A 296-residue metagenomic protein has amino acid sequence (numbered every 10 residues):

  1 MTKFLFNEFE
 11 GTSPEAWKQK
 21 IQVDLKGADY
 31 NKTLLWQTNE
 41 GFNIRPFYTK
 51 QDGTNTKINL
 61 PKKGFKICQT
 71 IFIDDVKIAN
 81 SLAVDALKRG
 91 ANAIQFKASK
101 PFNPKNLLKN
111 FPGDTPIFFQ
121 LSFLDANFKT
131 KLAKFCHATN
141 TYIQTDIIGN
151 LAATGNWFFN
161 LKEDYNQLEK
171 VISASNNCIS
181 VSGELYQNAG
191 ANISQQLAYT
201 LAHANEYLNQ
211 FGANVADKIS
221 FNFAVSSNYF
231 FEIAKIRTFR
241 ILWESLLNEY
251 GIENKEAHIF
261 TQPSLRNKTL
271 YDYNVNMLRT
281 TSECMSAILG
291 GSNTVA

Functional and structural regions predicted by a protein language model:
M1-N228, E256, I288, T294-V295: Catalytic alpha/beta active-site cores
N222-A296: Active-site capping/gating regions of soluble enzymes
